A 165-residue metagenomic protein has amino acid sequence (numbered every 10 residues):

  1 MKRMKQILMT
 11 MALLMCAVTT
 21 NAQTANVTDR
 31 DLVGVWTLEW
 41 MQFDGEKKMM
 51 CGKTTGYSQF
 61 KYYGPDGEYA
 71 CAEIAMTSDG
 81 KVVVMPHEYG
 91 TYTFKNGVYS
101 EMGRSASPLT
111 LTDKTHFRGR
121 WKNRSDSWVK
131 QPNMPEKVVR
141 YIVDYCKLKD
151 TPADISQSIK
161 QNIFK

Functional and structural regions predicted by a protein language model:
M1-L8: Bacterial N-terminal signal peptides that target proteins for export
M9-A17: Bacterial N-terminal signal peptides
V18-A22: Sec/Tat signal peptide C-region and signal peptidase I cleavage site
Q23-P86, S100-K165: Lipid interaction determinants
G90-Y92: Extracellular/luminal ectodomains and secreted, surface-exposed scaffolds of diverse proteins
